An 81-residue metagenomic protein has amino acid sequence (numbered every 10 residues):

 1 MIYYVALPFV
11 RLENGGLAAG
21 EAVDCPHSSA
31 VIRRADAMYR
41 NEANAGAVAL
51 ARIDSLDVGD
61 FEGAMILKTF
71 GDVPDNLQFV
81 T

Functional and structural regions predicted by a protein language model:
M1-A19: Short aromatic-glycine-(Arg/Gly/Cys) micro-motifs in beta-strand/loop hairpins
E21-V23: Beta-strand-rich interaction surfaces with strong enrichment in secreted/lumenal proteins
C25-G46: A short, charged, amphipathic alpha-helix used as a generic interaction element across diverse proteins
Y39-T81: Short, mixed-charge low-complexity intrinsically disordered segments
